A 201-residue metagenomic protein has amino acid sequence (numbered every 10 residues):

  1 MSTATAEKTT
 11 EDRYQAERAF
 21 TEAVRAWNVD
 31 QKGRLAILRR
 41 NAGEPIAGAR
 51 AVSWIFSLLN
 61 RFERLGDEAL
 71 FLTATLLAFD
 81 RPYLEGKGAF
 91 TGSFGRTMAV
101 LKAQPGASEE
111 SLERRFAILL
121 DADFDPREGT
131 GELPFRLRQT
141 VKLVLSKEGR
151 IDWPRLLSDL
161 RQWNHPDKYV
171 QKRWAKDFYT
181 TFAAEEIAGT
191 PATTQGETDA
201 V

Functional and structural regions predicted by a protein language model:
M1-E7: N-terminal acidic, proline/glycine-rich, low-complexity intrinsically disordered segments
T9-Y14: Basic, helix-rich extramembrane segments
Q15-V201: Basic, alpha-helical nucleic-acid-binding regions used in initiation and control of genome expression
